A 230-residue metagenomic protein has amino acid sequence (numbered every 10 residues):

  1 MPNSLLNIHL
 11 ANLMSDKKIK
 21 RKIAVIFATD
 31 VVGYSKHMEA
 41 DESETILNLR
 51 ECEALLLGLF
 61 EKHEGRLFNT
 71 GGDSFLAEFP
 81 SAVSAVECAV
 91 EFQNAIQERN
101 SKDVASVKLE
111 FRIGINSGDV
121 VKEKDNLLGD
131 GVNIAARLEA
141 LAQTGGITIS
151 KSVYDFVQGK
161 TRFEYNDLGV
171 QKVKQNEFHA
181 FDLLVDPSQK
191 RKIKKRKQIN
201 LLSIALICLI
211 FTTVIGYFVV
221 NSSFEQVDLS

Functional and structural regions predicted by a protein language model:
P2-N12, G145, S152-V220: Intrinsically disordered, glycine/charged-rich C-terminal tails and inter-domain linkers that flank nucleotidyl cyclase
H9-C88, A95: Catalytic NTP-binding/metal-coordinating core of nucleotidyl cyclase/transferase enzymes
K17, A54, L76-F178, D182: Catalytic beta-strand-to-alpha-helix segment of the class III nucleotidyl cyclase homology domain
G33-S35, D119-V121, P187: Feature marks short, surface-exposed loop/turn motifs that line or immediately flank catalytic pockets and channel
K36, E87, E123-D125, K190-I193: Short acidic, gly/pro-rich beta-turn/loop elements at beta-sheet edges and active-site/ligand-binding grooves
D41-E42, G129, F218: Glycine-centered helix-coil hinge/cap
L55, S117, L202-S203, Q226: Intrinsically disordered, low-complexity segments enriched in polar/charged small residues
Y217-S230: Charged/polar helix/coil "stalk" or linker segments at domain boundaries
